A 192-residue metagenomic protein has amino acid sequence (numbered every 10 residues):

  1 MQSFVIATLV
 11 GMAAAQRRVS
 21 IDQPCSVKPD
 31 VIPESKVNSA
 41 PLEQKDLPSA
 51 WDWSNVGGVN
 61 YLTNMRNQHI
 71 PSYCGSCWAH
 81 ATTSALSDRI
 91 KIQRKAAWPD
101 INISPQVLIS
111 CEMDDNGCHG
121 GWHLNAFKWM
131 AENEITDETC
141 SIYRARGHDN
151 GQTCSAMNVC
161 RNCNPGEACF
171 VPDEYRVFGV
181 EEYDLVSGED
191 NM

Functional and structural regions predicted by a protein language model:
M1-A15: Cleavable N-terminal signal peptides of Sec/SRP-targeted secreted and luminal proteins
A14-M192: Catalytic-core signature of thiol
